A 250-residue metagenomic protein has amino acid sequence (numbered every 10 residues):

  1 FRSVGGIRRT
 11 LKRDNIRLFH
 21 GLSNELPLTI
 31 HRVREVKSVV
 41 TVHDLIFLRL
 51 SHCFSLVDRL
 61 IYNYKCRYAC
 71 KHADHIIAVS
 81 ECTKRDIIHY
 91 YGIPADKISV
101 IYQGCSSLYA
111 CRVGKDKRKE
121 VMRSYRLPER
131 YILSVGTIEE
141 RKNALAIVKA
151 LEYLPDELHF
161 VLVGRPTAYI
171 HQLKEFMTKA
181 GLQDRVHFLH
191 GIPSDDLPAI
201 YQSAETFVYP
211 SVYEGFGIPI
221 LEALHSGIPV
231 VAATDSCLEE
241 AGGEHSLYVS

Functional and structural regions predicted by a protein language model:
F1-S250: Carbohydrate transferase catalytic cores enriched for Leloir-type hexosyltransferases
